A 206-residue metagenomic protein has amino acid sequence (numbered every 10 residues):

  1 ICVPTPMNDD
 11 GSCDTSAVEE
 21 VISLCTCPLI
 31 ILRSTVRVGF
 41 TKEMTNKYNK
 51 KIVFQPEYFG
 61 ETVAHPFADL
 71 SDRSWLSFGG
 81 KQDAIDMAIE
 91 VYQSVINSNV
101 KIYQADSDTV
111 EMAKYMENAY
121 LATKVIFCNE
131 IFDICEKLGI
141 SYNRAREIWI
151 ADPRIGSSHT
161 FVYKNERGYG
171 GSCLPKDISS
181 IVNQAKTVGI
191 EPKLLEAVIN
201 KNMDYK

Functional and structural regions predicted by a protein language model:
I1-K206: Structural/interface elements that position substrates and couple domains in central-metabolism enzymes
